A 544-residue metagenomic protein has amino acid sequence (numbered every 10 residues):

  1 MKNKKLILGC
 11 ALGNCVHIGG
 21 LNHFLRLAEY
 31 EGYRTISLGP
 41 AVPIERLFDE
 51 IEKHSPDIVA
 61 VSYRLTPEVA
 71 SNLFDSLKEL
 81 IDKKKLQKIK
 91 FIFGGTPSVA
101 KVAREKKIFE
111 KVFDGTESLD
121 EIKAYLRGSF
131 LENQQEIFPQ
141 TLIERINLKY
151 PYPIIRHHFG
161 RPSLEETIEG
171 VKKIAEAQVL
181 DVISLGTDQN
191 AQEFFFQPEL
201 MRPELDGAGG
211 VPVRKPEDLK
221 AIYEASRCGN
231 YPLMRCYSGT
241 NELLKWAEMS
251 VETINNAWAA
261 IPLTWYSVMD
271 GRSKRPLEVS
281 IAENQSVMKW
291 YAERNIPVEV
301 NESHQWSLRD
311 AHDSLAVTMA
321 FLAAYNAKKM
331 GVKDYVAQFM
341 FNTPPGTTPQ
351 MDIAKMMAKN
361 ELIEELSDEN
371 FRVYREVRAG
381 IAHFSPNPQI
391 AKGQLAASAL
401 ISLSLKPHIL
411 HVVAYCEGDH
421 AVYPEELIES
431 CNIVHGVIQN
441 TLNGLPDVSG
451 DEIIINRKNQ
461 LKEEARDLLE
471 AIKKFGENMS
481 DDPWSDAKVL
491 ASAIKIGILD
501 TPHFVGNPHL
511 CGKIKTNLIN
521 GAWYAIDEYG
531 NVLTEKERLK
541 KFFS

Functional and structural regions predicted by a protein language model:
M1-L38: ATP-dependent carboxylate/acyl-activation modules
H23, D49, D75-E79, E169 (+8 more regions): Alpha-helical scaffolding segments of alpha/beta enzyme cores, especially the outer helices of TIM-barrel or partial
L25, E29-V112: Cofactor-cradling patches in redox/metallo enzymes
E31, H54, E79-K84, K106 (+9 more regions): Change "in soluble alpha/beta enzymes" to "in soluble alpha/beta proteins
R34-L38, A60, K111-D114, A260 (+2 more regions): Short hydrophobic alpha-helical runs that function as membrane-insertion/retention elements
L65-A70, K85, I89-F91, P97-S98 (+4 more regions): Catalytic alpha/beta active-site cores
G128-P198, E204-L205, C228-Y231, I409-V422 (+1 more regions): Acidic, glycine-enriched catalytic cores built around paired aspartates
K274-E278, N295-I428: Long alpha-helical, hydrophobic tracts
